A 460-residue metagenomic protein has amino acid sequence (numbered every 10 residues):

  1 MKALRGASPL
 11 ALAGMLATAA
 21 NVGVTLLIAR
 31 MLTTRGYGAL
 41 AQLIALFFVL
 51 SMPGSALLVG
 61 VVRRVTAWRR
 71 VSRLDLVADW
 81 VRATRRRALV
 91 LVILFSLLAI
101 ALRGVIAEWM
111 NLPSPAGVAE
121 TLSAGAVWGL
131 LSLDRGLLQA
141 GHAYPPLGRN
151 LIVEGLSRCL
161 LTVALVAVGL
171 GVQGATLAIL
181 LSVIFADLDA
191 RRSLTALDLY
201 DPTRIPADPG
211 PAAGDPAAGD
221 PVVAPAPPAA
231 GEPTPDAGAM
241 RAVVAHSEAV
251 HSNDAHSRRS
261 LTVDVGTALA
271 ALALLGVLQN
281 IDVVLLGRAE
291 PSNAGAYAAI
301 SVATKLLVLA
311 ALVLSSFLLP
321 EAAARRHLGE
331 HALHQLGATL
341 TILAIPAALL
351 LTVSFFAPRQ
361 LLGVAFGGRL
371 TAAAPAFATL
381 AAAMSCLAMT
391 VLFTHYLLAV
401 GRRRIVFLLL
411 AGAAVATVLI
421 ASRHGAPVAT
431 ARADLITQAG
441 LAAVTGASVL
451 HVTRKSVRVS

Functional and structural regions predicted by a protein language model:
M1-A20, A190-L194, P206-D215, G219-A268 (+1 more regions): N-terminal membrane topogenesis motif
K2-V59, S96, G266-A289: Signature of the first transmembrane helix
T34, R103-T121, P291-A294, F355-S385: Interfacial segments at transmembrane-helix termini and the short loops linking adjacent helices
I44-S55, A268, L275, G287 (+3 more regions): Transmembrane helix-bundle signature of multi-pass secondary active exporters and lipid flippases
S55-V71, A140, I300-L328, A399: Helix-loop junctions and terminal segments of transmembrane helices in multi-pass membrane transport/translocation
R82-M110, A164, G337-F366, P375 (+2 more regions): Alpha-helical transmembrane segments of multi-pass membrane transport and lipid-handling proteins
P115-L122, G148-Y200, V428-T453: Hydrophobic alpha-helical transmembrane segments
W128-R149, A382-L408: Membrane-interface junctions at transmembrane-helix termini in multi-pass inner-membrane proteins
